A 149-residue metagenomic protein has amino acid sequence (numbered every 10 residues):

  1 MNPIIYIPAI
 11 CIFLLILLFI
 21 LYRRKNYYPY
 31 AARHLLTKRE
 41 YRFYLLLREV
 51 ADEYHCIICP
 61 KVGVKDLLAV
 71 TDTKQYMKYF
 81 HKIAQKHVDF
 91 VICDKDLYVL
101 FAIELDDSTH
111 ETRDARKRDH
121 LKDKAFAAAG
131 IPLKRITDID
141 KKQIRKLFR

Functional and structural regions predicted by a protein language model:
M1-N26: N-terminal signal-anchor transmembrane alpha helix of single-pass membrane proteins, serving as the membrane-anchoring
P8-I10, E53, A84-D89: Short acidic/polar alpha-helix capping motifs at helix-coil junctions
Y27-H34: Surface-exposed cleft-lining segments at the edges of enzyme active sites
L35-Y76: Acidic-basic catalytic patches of nuclease active cores, encompassing PD-(D/E)XK and other metal-cofactor nuclease
K38, R42, Q85, L121: Short, well-structured alpha-helical interface segments that form or flank functional binding sites
P60-L100: Active-site metal-binding core of divalent-cation-utilizing nuclease and nuclease-like domains
K86-V91, K95-F148: Basic, amphipathic alpha-helical patches used to engage nucleic acids or provide basic targeting signals, exemplified
